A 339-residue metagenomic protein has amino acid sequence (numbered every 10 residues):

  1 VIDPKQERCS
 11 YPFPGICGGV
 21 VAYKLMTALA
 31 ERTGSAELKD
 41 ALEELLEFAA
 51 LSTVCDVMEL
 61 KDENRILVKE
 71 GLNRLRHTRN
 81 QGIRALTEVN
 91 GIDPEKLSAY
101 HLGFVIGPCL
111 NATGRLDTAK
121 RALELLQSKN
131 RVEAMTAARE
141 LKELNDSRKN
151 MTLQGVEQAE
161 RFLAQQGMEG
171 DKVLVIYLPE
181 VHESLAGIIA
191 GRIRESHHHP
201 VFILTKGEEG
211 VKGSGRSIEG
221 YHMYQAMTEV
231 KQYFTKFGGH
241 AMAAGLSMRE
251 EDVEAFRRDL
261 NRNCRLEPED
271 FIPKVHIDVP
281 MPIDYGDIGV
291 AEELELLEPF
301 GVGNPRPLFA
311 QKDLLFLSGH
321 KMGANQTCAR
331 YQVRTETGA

Functional and structural regions predicted by a protein language model:
V1-C9, G170-V175: Glycine/charged-rich beta-loop-alpha catalytic/anionic-binding loops adjacent to active sites
D3-G34, L42-L51: Short alpha-helices
E31-D252, P280, M322-G323: Hydrophobic helix-and-loop "lid/oligomerization" segment in the mid-to-C-terminal part of catalytic domains
A119, A186-I188, R257, D287-A291: Conserved strand-to-helix beginnings and helix N-cap segments that scaffold or border functional pockets
K231-T235, R262-E269: A common structural junction motif
D252-R258: OB-fold single-stranded nucleic acid-binding module
C264-V275, G301: Intein/HINT protein-splicing elements and their conserved insertion hotspots or analogous self-processing inserts
V275, V279-A339: Accessory interdomain/linker segments of ATP-dependent helicases and helicase-like nucleic-acid enzymes that mediate
